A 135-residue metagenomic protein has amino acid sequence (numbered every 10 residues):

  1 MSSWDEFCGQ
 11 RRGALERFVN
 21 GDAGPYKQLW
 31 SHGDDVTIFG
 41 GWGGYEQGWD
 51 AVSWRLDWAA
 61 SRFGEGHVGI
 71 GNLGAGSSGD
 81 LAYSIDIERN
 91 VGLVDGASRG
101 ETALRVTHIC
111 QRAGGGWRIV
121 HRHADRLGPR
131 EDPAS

Functional and structural regions predicted by a protein language model:
M1-Q28, D35-S135: A beta-strand edge to alpha-helix "cap/lid" segment located at domain peripheries
